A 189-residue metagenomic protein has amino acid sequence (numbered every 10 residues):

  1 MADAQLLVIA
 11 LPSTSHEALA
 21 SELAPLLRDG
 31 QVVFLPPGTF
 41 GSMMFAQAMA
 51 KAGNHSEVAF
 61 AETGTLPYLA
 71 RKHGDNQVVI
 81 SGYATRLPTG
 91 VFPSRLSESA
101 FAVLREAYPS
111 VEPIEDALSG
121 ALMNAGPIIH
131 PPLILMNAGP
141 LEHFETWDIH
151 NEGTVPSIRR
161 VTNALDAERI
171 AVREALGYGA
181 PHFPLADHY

Functional and structural regions predicted by a protein language model:
D3-A4: An anion/phosphate-binding loop that grips the pyrophosphate of nucleotide cofactors and donors
I9, S13-N76: Rossmann-like NAD(P)(H) cofactor-binding subdomain of soluble oxidoreductases
T14, A117, A186: Residue-level "edge-of-site" marker
M49, G53, Y108, E112 (+2 more regions): Structural signal for hydrophobic packing residues in well-ordered secondary-structure cores of soluble enzyme domains
L66-L165: Substrate/ligand-engaging "lid" and interaction regions
L165-Y189: Small-residue-rich helix-loop
